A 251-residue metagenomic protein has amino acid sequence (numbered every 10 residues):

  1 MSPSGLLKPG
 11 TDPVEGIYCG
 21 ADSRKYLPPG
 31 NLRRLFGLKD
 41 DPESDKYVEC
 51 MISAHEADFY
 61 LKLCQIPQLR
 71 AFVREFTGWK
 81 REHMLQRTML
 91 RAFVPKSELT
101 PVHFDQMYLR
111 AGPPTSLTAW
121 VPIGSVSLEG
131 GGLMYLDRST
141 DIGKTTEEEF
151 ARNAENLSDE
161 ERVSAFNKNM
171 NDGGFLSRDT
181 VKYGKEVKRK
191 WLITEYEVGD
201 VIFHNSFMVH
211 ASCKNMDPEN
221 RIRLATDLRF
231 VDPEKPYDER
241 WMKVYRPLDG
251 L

Functional and structural regions predicted by a protein language model:
M1-V102, Y108: Non-heme Fe(II)-dependent double-stranded beta-helix
S2-G16, T140-L157: Internal, charge-rich low-complexity segments
S23, T145-S164, V181-K185, L192 (+1 more regions): Non-heme Fe(II)/2-oxoglutarate
L90-R91, P95, M107, V126-S127 (+3 more regions): Short, solvent-exposed loop/turn segments at secondary-structure junctions
E98-F104, P113, E129-Y135, K144-E148 (+1 more regions): A short secondary-structure junction signal
D105-L109, R189-W191: Short, P/G- and charge-enriched loop/turn segments at secondary-structure junctions
L109-L128, E195-V198, F203, R229-P233: Short, conserved beta-strand element in jelly-roll/cupin
K168-K182: Short, basic/aromatic beta-hairpin or loop at an interaction surface
